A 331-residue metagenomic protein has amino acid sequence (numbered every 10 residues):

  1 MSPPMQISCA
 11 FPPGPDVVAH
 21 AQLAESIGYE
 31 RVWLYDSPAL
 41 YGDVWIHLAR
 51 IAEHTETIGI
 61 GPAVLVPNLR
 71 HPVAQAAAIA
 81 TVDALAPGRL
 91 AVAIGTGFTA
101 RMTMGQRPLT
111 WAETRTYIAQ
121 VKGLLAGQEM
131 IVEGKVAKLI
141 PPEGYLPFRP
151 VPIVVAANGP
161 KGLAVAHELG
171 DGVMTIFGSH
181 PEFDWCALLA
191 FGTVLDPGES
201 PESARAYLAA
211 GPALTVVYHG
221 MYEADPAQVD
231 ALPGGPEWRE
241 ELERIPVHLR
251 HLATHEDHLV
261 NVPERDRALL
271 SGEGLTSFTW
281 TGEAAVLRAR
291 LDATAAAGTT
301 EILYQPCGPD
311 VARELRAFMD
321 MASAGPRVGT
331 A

Functional and structural regions predicted by a protein language model:
M1-A331: Active-site-adjacent structural elements that line small-molecule/cofactor binding pockets in enzymes
